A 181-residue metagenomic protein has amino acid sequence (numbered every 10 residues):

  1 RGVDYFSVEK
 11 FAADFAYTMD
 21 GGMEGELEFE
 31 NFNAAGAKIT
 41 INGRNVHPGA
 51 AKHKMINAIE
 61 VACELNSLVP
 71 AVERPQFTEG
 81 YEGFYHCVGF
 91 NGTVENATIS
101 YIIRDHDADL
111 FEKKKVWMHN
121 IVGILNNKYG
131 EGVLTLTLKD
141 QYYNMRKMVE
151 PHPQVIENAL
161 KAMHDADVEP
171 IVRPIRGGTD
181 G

Functional and structural regions predicted by a protein language model:
R1-F32, V72-R74, T78, E82-V88 (+4 more regions): Acidic/histidine-rich catalytic neighborhood of metal-dependent amide-processing enzymes
D4-S7, I59-P70, H119, I156 (+2 more regions): Predominant activation on well-ordered alpha-helical scaffold segments within soluble catalytic domains
V8-E64: Phosphate/diphosphate-binding glycine-rich loops and adjacent basic-rich segments that engage nucleotide
F29-E30, A51-F90, D109-T135: Acidic-enriched catalytic cores of C-N bond-cleaving enzymes acting on peptides and small amides
N33, G92-E95, K128-G130, V155 (+2 more regions): A structural signal for short secondary-structure junctions
I41, A97-D105, L138-M145: Short, hydrophobic beta-strand segments
T137-G181: An extended, acidic, His-containing surface patch that forms the Zn2+-binding/catalytic region of metallohydrolases
